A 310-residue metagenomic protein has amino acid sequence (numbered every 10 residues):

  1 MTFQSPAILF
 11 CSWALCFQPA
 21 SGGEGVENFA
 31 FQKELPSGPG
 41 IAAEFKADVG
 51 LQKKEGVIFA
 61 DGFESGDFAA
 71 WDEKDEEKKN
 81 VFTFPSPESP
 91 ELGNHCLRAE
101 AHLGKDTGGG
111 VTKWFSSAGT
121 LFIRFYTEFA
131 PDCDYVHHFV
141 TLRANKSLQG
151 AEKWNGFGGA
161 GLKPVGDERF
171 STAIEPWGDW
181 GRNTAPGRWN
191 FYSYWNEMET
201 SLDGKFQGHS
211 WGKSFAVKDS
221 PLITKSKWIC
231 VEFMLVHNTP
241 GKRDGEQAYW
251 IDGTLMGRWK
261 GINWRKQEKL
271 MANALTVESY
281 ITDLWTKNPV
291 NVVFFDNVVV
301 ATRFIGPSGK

Functional and structural regions predicted by a protein language model:
P6-Q18: Bacterial N-terminal signal peptides
G23-D75, G158-G161, E168: Extracellular carbohydrate-recognition regions
D67-R98: Extracellular glycan-recognition surfaces and repeat-rich motifs
P90-Q207, V299-S308: Secretory/extracellular carbohydrate-interaction modules and structurally similar beta-sandwich "look-alikes"
T112-I123, D219-K227, P289, F294: Extracellular/lumenal carbohydrate-interaction signature centered on repeated Trp-anchored short motifs
M198-E232, H237: Short, aromatic/His-centered strand-loop micro-motif at the edge of beta-sheets
K225, C230-N263: Carbohydrate-binding surfaces in secreted/extracellular proteins
K260-F294, V300: Flexible glycan-contacting loops in extracellular carbohydrate-active proteins
